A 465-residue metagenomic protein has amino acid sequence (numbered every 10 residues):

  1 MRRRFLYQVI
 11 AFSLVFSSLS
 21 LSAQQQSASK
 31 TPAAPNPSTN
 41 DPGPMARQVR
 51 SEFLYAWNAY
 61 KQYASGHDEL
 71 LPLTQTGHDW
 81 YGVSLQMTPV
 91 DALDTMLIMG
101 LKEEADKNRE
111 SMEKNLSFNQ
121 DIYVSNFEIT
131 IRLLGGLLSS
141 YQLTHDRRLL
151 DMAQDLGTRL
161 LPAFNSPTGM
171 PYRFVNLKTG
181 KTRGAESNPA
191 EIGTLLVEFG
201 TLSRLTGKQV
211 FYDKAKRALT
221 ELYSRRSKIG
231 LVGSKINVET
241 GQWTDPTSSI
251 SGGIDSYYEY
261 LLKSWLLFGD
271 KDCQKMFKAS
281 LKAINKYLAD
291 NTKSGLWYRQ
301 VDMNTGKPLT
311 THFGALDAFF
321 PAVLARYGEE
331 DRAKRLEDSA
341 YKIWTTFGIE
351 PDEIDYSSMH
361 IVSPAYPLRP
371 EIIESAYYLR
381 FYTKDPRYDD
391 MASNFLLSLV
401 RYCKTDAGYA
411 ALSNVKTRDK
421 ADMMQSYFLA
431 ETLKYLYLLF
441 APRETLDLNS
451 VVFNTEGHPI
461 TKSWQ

Functional and structural regions predicted by a protein language model:
M1-I10: Bacterial N-terminal signal peptides that target proteins for export
R4-F5, L21-A23: Intrinsic low-complexity/disordered segments
V9-S18: Bacterial N-terminal signal peptides
A23-Q465: Glycan-recognition and catalytic cores of secretory/periplasmic carbohydrate-active enzymes
